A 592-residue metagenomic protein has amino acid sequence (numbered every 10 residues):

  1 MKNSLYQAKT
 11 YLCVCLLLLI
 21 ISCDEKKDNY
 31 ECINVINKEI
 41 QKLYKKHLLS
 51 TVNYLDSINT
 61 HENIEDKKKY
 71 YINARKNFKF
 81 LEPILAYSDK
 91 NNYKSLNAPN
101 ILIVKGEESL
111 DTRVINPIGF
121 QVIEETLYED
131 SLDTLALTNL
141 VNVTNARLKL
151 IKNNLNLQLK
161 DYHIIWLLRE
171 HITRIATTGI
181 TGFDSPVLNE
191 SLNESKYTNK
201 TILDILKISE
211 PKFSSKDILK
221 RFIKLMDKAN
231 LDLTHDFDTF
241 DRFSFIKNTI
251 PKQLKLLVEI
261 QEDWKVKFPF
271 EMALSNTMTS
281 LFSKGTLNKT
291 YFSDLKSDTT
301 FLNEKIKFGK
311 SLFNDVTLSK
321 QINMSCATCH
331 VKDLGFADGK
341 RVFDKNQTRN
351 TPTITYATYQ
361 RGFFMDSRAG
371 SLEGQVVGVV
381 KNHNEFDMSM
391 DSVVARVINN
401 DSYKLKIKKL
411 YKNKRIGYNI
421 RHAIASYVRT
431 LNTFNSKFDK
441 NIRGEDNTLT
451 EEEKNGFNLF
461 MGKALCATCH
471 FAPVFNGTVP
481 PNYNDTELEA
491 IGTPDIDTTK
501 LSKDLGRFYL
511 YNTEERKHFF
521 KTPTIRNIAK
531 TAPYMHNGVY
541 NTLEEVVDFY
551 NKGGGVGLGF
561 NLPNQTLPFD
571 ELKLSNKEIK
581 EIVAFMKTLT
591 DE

Functional and structural regions predicted by a protein language model:
M1-C32, A74: Bacterial Sec-dependent N-terminal signal peptides
C23-Y30, K228-K305, D387, A395-K454 (+4 more regions): Post-cleavage N-terminal segment of exported redox proteins
D28-L287: Mature extracytoplasmic or organellar-lumen-exposed domains after removal of signal/transit peptides
N37-Q41, N59-H61, K67, Y128-T134 (+9 more regions): Second-shell loop/turn segments in exported
D56, T60, I72-A86, Y128 (+21 more regions): Sec-exported extracytoplasmic/periplasmic mature domains
E82, S95-W166, S311, D315-S325 (+2 more regions): Extracytoplasmic redox metalloprotein regions
T277-G378, I442-Y540, E545-D548, G554-F560: Short glycine/threonine-rich turn/loop motifs
T542-G553, L562-T590: Extracellular low-complexity, Gly/Ser/Thr-rich intrinsically disordered linkers and protease-sensitive activation/hinge
